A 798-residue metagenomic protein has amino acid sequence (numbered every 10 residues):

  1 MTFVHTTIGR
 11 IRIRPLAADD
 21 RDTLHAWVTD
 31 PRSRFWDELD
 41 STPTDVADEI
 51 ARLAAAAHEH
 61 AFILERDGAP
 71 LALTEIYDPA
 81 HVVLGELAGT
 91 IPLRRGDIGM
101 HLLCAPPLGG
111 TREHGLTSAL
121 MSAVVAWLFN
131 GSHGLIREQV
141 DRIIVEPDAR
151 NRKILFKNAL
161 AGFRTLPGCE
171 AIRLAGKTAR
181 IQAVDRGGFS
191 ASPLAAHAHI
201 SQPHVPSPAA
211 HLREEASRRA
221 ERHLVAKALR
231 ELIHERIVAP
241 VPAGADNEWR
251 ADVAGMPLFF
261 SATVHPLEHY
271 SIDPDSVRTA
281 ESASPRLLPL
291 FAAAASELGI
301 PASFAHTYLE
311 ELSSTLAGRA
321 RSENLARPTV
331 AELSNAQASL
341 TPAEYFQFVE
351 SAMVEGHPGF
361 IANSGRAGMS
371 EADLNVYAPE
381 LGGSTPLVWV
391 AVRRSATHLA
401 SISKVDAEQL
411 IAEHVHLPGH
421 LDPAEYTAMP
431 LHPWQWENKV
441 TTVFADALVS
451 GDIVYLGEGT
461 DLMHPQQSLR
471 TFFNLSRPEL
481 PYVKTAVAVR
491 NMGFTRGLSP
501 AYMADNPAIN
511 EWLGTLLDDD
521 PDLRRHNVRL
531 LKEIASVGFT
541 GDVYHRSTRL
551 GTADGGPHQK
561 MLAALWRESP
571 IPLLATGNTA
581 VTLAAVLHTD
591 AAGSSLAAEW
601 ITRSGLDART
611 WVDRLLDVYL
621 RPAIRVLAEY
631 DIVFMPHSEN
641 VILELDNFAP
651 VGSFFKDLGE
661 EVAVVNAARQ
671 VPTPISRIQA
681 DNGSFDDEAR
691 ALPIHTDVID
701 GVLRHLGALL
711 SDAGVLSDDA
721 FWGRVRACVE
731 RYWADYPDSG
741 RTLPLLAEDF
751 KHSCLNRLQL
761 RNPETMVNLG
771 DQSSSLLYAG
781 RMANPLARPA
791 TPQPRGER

Functional and structural regions predicted by a protein language model:
M1-A18, S190-A198: Conserved N-terminal entry element of GNAT/NAT acetyltransferase domains
D40-A61: Active-site rim helix/loop that mediates acceptor-substrate recognition in acyltransferases
I63, A69-P79: Conserved beta-strand in the GNAT
D78-R112, L116, G551, P572-T576: Conserved acyl-donor/pantetheine-binding loop and adjacent beta-alpha core of acyl/acetyltransferases and related
R112-N130: Conserved acetyl-CoA-binding loop-helix of GNAT-fold acetyltransferases
N130-D148, C169: Conserved GNAT acetyl-CoA-binding A-motif
A149-G168: Conserved active-site alpha-helix within GNAT-family acetyltransferase domains
A196-D617, L645-R798: Nucleotide/phosphate-binding site architecture used for ATP/NTP-dependent chemistry
